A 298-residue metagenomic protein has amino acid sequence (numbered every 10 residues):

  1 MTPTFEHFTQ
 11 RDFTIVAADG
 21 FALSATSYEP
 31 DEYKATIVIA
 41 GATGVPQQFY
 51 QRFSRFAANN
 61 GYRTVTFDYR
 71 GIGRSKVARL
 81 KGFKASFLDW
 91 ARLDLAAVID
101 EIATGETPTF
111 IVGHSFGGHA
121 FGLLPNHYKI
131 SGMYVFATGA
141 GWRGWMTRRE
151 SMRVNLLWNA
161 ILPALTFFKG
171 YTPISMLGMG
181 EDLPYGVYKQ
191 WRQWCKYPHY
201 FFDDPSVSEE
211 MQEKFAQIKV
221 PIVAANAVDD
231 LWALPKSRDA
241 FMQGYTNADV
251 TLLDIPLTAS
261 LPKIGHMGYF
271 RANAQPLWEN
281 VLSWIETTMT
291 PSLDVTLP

Functional and structural regions predicted by a protein language model:
M1-Y28: N-terminal cap/lid segment of alpha/beta-hydrolase-fold proteins
K34, A42-V45: Active-site glycine-rich loops that stabilize anionic/oxyanionic intermediates across multiple enzyme folds
Q47-R79: Conserved alpha/beta-hydrolase
K84-A103: Alpha/beta-hydrolase active-site loop
V112-H199: Alpha/beta-hydrolase-fold enzymes
I218, A224-N226: Short beta-strand/loop motif that positions the catalytic acidic residue of the alpha/beta-hydrolase fold
A233-G244: Short alpha-helix in the alpha/beta-hydrolase fold that links the catalytic acid
T251-P298: Catalytic active-site module of serine/aspartate enzymes centered on a nucleophile-bearing elbow/loop
